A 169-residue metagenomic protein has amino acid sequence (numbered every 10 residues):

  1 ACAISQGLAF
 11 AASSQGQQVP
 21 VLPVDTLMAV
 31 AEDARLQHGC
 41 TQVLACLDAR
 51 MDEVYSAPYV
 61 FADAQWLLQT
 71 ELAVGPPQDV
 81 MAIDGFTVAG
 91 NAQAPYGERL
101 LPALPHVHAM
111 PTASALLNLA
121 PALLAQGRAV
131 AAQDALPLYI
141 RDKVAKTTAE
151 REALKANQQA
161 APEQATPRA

Functional and structural regions predicted by a protein language model:
A1-V21: DPxDG-like acidic metal-binding loop motif
A3, G7, A29-E32, A115-L119: Short amphipathic alpha-helical face segments that pack within enzyme cores and frequently flank/anchor catalytic
A11, Q15, A34, L116-L124: Stable alpha-helical structural segments in soluble proteins, enriched in small hydrophobic residues
G16-T112, Y139, V144-A145, P167: Surface "functional belts" at beta-alpha junctions
H106-A169: Acyltransferase
